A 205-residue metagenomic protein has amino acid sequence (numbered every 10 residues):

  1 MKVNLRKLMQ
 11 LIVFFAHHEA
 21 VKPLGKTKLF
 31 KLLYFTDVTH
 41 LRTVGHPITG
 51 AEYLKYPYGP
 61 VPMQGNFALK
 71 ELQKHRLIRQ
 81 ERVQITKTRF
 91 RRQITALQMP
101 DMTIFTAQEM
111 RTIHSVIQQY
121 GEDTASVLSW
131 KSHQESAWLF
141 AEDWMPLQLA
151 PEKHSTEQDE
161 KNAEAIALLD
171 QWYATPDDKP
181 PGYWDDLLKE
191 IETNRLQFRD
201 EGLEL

Functional and structural regions predicted by a protein language model:
M1-T156: Domain-edge interaction signal
K7, L24, Q64, F105 (+3 more regions): Generic detector of ordered secondary-structure context
H18, Q119-D123, A174-T175, T193 (+1 more regions): A structural signal for alpha-helix termini and helix-coil/disorder junctions
T36-T43, D177, E192-L196: Short alpha-helix boundary/capping elements
V44-G45, N162, R199: Glycine-centered secondary-structure boundary/capping sites
S155-N194: Short interaction-prone segments
Q197-E204: Short, charged, intrinsically disordered terminal tails
